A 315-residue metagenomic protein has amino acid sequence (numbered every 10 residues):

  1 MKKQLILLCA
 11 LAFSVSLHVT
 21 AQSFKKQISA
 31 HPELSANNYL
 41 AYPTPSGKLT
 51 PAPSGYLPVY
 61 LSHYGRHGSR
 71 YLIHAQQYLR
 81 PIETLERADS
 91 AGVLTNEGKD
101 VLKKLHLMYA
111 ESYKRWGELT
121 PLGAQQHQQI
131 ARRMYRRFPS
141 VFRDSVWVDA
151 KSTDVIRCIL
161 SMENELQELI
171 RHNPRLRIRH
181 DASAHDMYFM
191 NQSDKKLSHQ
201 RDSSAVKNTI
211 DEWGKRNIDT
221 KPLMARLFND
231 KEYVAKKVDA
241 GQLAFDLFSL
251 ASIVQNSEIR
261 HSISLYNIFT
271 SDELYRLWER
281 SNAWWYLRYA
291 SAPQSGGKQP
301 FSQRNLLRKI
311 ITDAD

Functional and structural regions predicted by a protein language model:
M1-F24: Bacterial Sec-dependent N-terminal signal peptides
Q22-W147, V155-D315: Signature for phosphate-centric chemistry
